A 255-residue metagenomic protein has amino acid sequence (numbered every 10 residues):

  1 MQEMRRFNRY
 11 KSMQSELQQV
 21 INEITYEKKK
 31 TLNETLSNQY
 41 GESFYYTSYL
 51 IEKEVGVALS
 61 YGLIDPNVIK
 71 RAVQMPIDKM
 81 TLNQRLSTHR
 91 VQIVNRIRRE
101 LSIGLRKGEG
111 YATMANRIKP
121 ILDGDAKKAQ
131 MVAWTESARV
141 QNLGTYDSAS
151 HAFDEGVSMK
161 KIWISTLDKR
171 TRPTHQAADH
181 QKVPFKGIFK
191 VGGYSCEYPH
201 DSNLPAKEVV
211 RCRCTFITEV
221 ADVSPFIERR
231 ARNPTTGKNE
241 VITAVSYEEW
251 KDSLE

Functional and structural regions predicted by a protein language model:
M1-D123, E219-E255: N-terminal leader/targeting and assembly helices and adjacent pre-domain segments
G124, K128-R232: Acidic, glycine-rich two-metal-ion catalytic cores of nucleic acid-processing enzymes
